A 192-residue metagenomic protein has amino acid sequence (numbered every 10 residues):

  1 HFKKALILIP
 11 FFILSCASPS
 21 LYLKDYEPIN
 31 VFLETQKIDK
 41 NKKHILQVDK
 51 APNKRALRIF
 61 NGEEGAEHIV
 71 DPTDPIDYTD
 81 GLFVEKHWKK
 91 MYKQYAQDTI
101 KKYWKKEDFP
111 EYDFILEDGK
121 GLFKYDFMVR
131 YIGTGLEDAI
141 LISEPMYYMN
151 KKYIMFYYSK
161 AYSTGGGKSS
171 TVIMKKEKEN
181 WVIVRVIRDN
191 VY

Functional and structural regions predicted by a protein language model:
K3-I9: Sec-dependent signal peptide recognition, specifically the positively charged N-region followed immediately by
P10-S18: Hydrophobic h-region of N-terminal signal peptides that target proteins for export in Gram-negative bacteria
A17-Y153, Y162-G165, Y192: Flexible low-complexity loop/turn motifs enriched in small/helix-breaking residues
I142-M146, S170-K175: Hydrophobic/aromatic beta-strand elements that line small-molecule binding cavities or substrate pockets in beta-rich
I154-M155, V182: General beta-strand recognition
Y158-Y162, I187: A mature extracytoplasmic/lumenal domain signature
S159-K160, G167-V172: Membrane-proximal extracellular juxtamembrane segment immediately upstream of a following transmembrane helix
I173-V191: Short beta-strand edge/turn micro-motifs at domain boundaries
